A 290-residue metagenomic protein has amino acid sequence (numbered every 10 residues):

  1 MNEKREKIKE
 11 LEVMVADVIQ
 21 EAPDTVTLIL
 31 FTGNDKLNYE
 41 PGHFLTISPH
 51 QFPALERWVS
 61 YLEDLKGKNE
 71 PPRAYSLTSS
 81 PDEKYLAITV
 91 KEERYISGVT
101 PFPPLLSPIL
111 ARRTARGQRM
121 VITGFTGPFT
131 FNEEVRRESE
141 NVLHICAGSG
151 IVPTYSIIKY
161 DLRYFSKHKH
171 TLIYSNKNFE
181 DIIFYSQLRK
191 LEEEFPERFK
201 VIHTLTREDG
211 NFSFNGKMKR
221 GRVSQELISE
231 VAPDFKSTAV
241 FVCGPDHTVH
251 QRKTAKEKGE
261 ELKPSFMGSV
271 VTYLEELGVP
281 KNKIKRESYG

Functional and structural regions predicted by a protein language model:
N2-Q118, K177-N178, T206-R207: Ferredoxin-reductase
G42, G150, P245: Short, conserved phosphate/pyrophosphate- and ester-handling motifs at nucleotide-, phospho-/glycolipid
L77, P153-F165: Histidine-anchored nucleotide/phosphate-binding helix
G124-E138: A short, basic/flexible loop-to-alpha-helix module at the beginning of a structural domain
S139, R163-H170: Conserved S-adenosyl-L-methionine
N141-I157: A phosphate-binding catalytic loop at a beta-strand-loop-alpha-helix junction that coordinates phosphoryl groups
I173-G290: Reductase modules of NAD(P)H-dependent flavoproteins
